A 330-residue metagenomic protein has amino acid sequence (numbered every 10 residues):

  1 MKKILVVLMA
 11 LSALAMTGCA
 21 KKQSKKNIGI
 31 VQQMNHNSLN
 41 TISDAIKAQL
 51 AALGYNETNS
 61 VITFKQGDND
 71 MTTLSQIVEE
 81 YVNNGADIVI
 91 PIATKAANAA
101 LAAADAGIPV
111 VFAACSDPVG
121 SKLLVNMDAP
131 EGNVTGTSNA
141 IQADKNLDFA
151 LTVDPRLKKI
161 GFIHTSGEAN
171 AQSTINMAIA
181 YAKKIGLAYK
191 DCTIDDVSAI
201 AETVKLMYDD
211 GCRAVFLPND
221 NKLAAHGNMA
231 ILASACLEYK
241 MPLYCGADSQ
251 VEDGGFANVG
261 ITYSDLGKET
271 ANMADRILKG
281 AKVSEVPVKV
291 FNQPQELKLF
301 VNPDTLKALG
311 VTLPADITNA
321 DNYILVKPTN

Functional and structural regions predicted by a protein language model:
A15-G18: C-terminal motif of bacterial Sec signal peptides marking the signal peptidase cleavage site
A20-K22: Bacterial signal peptide processing site
N27-K47, L53, T63-T72, G167 (+2 more regions): Extracytoplasmic "Venus flytrap"
I28, I46, T135-I185, K282 (+1 more regions): An alpha-beta-alpha
T63-V125, N221-S234, M241: Beta-alpha junction/loop-to-helix N-cap segments that form part of ligand/metal-binding clefts
A99, A104-A143, G246-A257: Flexible loop/hinge segments that line or gate small-molecule binding clefts
D117-K159, I261-A281: Hydrophobic alpha-helical segments within soluble ligand-binding/sensing domains
R276-N330: Hinge/cleft segment of the Venus flytrap/periplasmic-binding protein
